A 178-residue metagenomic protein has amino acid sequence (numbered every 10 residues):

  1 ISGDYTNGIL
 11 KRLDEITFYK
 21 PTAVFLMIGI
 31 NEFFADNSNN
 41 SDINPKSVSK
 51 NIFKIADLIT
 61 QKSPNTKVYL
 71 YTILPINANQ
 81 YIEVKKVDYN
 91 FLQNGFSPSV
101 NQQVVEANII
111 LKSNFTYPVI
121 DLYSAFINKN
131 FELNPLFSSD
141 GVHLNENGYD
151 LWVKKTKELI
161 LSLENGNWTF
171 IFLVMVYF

Functional and structural regions predicted by a protein language model:
I1-K54, Q102, I109: Conserved SGNH/GDSL esterase-like catalytic core that processes O-acyl groups on lipids and polysaccharides
I1-T6, I30-A35, L74-A78, A125-K129 (+1 more regions): Solvent-exposed loop/turn segments at secondary-structure junctions within structured extracellular/periplasmic domains
I9, L13, L136-W168: Histidine-centered active-site loop/cap adjacent to the catalytic His in serine esterases/O-acetyl transfer systems
A23-M27, K67-T72, P118-D121: Structural recognition of the beta-strand scaffold that forms the well-ordered cores of secreted hydrolase catalytic
S38-N39, N79-K85, N130-N134: Short aromatic-enriched loop/helix-cap "lid" or pocket-rim segments at secondary-structure transitions that line
I55-I59: Hydrophobic positions in alpha-helices of CheY-like receiver
A78-L122: Substrate-gating cap/lid alpha-helix
F170-F172, Y177-F178: Aromatic (phenylalanine/tyrosine) cluster motif
